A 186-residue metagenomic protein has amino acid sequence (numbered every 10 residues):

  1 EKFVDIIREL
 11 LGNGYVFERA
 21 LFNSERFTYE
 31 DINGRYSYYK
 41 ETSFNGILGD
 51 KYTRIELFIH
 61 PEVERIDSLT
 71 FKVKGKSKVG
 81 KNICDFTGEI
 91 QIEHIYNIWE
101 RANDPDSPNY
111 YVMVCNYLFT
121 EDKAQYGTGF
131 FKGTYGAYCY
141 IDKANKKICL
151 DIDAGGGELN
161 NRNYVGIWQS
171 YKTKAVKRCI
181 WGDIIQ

Functional and structural regions predicted by a protein language model:
K2-Q186: Central antiparallel beta-sheet cores of small beta-barrel/beta-sandwich binding domains
